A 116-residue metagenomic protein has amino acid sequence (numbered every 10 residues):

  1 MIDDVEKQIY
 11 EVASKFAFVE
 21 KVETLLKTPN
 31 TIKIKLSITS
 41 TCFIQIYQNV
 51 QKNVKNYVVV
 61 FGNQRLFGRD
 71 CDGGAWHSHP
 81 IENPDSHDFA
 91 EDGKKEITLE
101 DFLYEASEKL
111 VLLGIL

Functional and structural regions predicted by a protein language model:
M1-Q8, C71-L116: Mixed-charge, Lys/Arg-enriched low-complexity segments
M1-V50: Negatively charged, low-complexity tracts enriched in Asp/Glu with abundant Ser/Thr
V12, N53, N63, D85 (+1 more regions): A general marker of short, structured functional hotspots
S14, F61, A106-E108: Generic alpha-helical secondary structure signal
L25, P29, K33, N56 (+3 more regions): Solvent-exposed, non-transmembrane amphipathic alpha-helical segments
L25-L26, L36, V54, L66 (+3 more regions): Generic detector of leucine side chains in alpha-helical contexts
T41, N63-Q64, G93-K94: Detector for glycine-centered tight turns/loop "hinges" at secondary-structure junctions
I44-D72: Short, conserved beta-strand/beta-arch hydrophobic-aromatic motifs that form part of recognition grooves or interface
